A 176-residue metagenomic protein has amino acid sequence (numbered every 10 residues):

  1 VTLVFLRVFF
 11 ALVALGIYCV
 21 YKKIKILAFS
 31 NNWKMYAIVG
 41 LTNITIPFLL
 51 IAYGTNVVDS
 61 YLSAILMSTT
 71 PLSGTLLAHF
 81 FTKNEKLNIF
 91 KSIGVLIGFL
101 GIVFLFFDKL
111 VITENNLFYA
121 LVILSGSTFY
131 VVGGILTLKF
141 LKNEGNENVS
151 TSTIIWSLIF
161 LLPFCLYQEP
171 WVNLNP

Functional and structural regions predicted by a protein language model:
V1, A52-V57, F104-F118, L166-P176: Membrane-interface helix termini and inter-helical loops of multi-pass transporters
T2-V13, T42-N43, I51-K86: Specific alpha-helical transmembrane segments that line the substrate/conduction pathway and gating interfaces
L6-R7, V39, L66-T69, F90-I93 (+2 more regions): Hydrophobic core positions of alpha-helical segments in small-molecule transporters and transporter systems
V13-L15, C19, A37, T69 (+4 more regions): Hydrophobic transmembrane alpha-helices of multi-pass small-molecule transport proteins
L15, G74-L76, F80, I112-W171: Transmembrane alpha-helical segments that form core, pore/gating elements of small-molecule transporters/exporters
G16-M67, L100-F104: Specific transmembrane alpha-helical segments of multi-pass solute transporters/efflux pumps, especially DMT/EamA
N31-G40, K86-F99, Y119-A120, E144-I154: Cytoplasmic-side transmembrane-helix entry/capping segments in multi-pass membrane proteins
V39-F48, P71, F106, G126-G134: Transmembrane alpha-helical core positions of polytopic small-molecule transporters
